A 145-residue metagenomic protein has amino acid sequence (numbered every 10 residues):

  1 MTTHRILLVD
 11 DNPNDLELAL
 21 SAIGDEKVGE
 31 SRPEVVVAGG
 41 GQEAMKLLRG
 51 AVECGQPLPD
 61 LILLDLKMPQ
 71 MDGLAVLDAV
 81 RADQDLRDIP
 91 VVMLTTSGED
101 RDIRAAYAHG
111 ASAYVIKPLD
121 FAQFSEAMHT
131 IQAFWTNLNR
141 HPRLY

Functional and structural regions predicted by a protein language model:
T3-G24: Conserved acidic segment of CheY-like receiver
S21, A75, G98-A113, L119 (+1 more regions): Alpha4 helix (beta4-alpha4-beta5 surface) of REC/receiver domains from two-component response regulators
S21, V37-G50, G73: Helix N-cap/capping motif at the beta->alpha junctions
E43, L119-T130, L138-L144: C-terminal output helix
V52, Q56-L63: Active-site beta3 strand of CheY-like receiver
I62, Y114-V115: Two-component signal transduction core modules
D65, T95: Active-site residues of response regulator receiver
M68: Receiver (REC) domain active-site loop signature in two-component systems and cognate sites in sensor histidine kinases
